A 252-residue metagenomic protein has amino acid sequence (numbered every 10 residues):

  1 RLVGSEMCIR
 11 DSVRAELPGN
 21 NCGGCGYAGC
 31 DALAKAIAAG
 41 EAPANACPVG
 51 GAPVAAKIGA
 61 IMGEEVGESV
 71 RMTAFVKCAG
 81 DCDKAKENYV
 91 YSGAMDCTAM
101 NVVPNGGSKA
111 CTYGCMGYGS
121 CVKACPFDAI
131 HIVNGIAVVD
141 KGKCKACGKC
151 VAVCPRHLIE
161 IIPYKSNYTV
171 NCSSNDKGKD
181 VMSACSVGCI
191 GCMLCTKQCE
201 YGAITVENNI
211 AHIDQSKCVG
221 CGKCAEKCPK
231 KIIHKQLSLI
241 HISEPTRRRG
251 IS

Functional and structural regions predicted by a protein language model:
R1-G4, C8-I9, I240-S252: Single conserved hydrophobic/aromatic residue that forms the stacking wall/gate of nucleotide- or nucleobase-binding
S5, A46-G50, G191: Catalytic cores of large soluble enzymes that bind and process phosphate-bearing ligands
E6, R10-N20: Membrane-interface amphipathic/juxtamembrane segments adjacent to transmembrane helices
V13-E16, Y27-E64, T205, H234-L237: Iron-sulfur (Fe-S) cluster-binding segments and ferredoxin-like electron-carrier domains, especially [2Fe-2S]
A15-P18, G26, P43, R71-A74 (+10 more regions): Short metal-coordination and nucleic-acid-contact micro-motifs, chiefly zinc-binding Cys/His arrays
A28-A36, Y89-Y91, K109, Y113 (+6 more regions): Iron-sulfur cluster-binding cysteine motifs and their immediate structural context in ferredoxin-like electron-transfer
E41-K57, P104-N105, G142-V153, V170-V181 (+2 more regions): Short microdomains enriched in Cys/His and/or Lys/Arg
P48-K123, F127-I136, Y164-N175, K179: Fe-S ferredoxin-like electron-transfer domains and their immediately adjacent linker/connector regions across
